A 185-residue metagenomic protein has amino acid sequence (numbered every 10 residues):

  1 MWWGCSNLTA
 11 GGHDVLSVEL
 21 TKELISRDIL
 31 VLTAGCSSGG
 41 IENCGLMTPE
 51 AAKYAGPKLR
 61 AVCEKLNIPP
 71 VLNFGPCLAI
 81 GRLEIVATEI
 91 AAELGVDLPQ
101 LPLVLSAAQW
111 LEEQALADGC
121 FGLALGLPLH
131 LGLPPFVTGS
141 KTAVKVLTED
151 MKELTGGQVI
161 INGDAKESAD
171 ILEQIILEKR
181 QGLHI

Functional and structural regions predicted by a protein language model:
M1-I185: Anaerobic metallocofactor- and corrinoid-dependent redox/one-carbon enzyme cores, especially those from methanogenesis
